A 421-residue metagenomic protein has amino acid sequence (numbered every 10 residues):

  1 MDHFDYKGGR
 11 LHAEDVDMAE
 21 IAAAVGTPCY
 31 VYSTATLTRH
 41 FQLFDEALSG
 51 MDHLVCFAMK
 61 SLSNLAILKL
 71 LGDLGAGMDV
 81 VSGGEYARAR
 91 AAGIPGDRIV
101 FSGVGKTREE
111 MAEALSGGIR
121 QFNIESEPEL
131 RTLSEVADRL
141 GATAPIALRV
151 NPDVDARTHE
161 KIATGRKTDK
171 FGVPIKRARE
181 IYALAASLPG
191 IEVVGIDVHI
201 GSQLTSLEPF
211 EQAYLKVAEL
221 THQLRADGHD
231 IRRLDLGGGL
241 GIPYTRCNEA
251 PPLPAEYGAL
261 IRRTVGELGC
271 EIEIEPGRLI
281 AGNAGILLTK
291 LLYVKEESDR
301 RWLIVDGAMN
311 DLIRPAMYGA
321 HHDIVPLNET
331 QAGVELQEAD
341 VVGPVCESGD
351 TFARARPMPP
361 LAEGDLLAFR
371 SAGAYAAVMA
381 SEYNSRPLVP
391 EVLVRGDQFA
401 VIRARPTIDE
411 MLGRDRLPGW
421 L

Functional and structural regions predicted by a protein language model:
M1-A144, A183, L188-E192, E219-H222 (+2 more regions): A charged N-terminal "starter" segment
L37, K60, S82, A114 (+7 more regions): Conserved, mostly hydrophobic/aromatic
C56, P145, R233, E271 (+1 more regions): Hydrophobic "anchor" residues on beta-strands that sit immediately upstream of conserved functional sites
M59-S63, G84-E85, G105-K106, S126-P128 (+7 more regions): Active-site-proximal loop/turn and secondary-structure-junction residues that shape catalytic pockets, frequently
L68, A91, M111-S116, L133-V136 (+6 more regions): Short acidic, glycine/serine/threonine-rich loops at helix termini
D79-V80, N123, A147, D197 (+2 more regions): Conserved beta-strand positions in the central sheet of alpha/beta enzyme cores
P152-V294, M358-L361, N384-R386, R395: Active-site loop/helix belt of alpha/beta enzymes
L260, E267-L421: Charged (often Lys/Glu-rich) extended helix/loop segments that serve as interaction or gating elements
